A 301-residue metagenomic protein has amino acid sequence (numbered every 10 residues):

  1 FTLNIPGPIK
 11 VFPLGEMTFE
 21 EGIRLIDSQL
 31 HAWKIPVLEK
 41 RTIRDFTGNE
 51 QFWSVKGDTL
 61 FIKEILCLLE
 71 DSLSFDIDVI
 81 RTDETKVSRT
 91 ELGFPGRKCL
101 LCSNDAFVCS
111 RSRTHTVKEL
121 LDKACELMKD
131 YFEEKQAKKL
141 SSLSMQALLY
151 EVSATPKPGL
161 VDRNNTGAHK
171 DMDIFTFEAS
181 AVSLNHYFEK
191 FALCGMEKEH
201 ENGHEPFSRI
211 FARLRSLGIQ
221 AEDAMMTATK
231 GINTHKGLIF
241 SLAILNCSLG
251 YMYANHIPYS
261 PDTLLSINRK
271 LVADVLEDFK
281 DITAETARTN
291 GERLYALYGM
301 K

Functional and structural regions predicted by a protein language model:
F1-G57, D173-E199: Short, well-structured hydrophobic secondary-structure segments
F1-P8, S28, P36-V37, R44-T47 (+4 more regions): Anaerobic metallocofactor- and corrinoid-dependent redox/one-carbon enzyme cores, especially those from methanogenesis
F1-W33, R44, L66-S74, D78-E134: Long, contiguous binding/interaction regions
V11-F12, T59-I65, I257-T263: Short, conserved charged micro-motifs
Q51-L68, R293-K301: A contiguous pocket-lining binding segment that forms or flanks enzyme active sites
F75-V79, V87-F94, M226-Y253, P258-I267 (+3 more regions): Catalytic cofactor-binding cores of redox enzymes
E126, D130-H204, F211, L249-K301: Phosphate-rich cofactor/ligand-interacting catalytic cores and adjacent structured alpha/beta frameworks
K190-Y251: Long, hydrophobic/aromatic-enriched structural stretches that serve as scaffold segments
